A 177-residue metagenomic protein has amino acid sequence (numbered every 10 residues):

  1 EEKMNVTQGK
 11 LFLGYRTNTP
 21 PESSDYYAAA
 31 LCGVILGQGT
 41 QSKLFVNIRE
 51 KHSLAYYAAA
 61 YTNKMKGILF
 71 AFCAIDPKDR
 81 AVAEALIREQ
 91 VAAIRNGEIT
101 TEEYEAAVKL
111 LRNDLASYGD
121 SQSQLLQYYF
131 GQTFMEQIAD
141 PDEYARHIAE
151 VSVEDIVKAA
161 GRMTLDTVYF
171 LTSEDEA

Functional and structural regions predicted by a protein language model:
E1-F45, L171-T172: His/Glu-based metal-binding/catalytic segments typifying zinc-dependent metallopeptidases
M4-T7, Y61-G67, Q137: Short, flexible turn/loop "capping" segments at secondary-structure junctions
F12-T17, L36-I75: A structural supersecondary motif
L13, A30-C32, I48, A71 (+4 more regions): Buried hydrophobic packing residues in well-ordered domains
S23, D79-A83, A177: Short, conserved charged micro-motifs
A59-Y118: M16/insulysin-pitrilysin zinc metalloprotease superfamily fold
E105-A177: C-terminal regions of mature proteins
